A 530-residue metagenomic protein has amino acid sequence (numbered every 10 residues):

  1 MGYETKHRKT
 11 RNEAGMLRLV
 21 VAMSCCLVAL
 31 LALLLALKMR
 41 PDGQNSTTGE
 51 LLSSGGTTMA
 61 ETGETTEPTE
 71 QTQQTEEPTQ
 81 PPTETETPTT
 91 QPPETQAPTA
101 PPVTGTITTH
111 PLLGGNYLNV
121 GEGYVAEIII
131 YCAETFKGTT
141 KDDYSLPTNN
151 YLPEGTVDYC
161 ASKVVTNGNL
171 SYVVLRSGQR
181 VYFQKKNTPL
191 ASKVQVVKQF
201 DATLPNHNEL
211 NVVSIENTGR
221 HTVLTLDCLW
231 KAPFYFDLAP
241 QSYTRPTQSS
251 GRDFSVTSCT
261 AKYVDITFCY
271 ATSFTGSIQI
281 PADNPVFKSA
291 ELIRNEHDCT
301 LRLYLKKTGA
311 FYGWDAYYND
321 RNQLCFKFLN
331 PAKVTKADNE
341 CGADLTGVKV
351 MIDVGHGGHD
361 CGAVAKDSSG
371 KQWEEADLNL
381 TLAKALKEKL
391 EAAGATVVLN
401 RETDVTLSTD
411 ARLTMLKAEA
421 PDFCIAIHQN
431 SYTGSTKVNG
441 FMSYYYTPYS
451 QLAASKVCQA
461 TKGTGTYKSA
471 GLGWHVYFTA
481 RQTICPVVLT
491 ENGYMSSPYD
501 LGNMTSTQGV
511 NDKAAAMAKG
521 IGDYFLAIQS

Functional and structural regions predicted by a protein language model:
G2-R8, N12-E64, P68-Q74, Q80-E84 (+2 more regions): Short linear recognition/processing motifs and adjacent strand/loop elements at protein termini and domain edges
L146, L152, W373-T381, T406-D410 (+2 more regions): Soluble non-cytosolic domains of exported or imported proteins
V165-T166, A343-L345, E391-A392, K417-E419 (+2 more regions): Extracellular/periplasmic catalytic domains that process cell-envelope and extracellular macromolecules
D227-L229, C269, D353-H356, N400-D404 (+6 more regions): Active-site-proximal beta-strand/loop segments in catalytic clefts of secreted hydrolases
K327-L413, E419: Active-site histidine-acidic residue metal-binding/catalytic motifs, centered on HxH/HExxH-like signatures
D360-W373, S431-A460: A short, glycine/acidic-enriched catalytic loop
V364, E419, C424-G434, M442-Y445 (+1 more regions): Active-site-adjacent mobile loop/cap segments within catalytic or ligand-binding domains
L380-A383, K387, D410-L413, F441 (+5 more regions): Extracytoplasmic/secreted envelope proteins and their assembly/folding machinery, especially bacterial periplasmic
